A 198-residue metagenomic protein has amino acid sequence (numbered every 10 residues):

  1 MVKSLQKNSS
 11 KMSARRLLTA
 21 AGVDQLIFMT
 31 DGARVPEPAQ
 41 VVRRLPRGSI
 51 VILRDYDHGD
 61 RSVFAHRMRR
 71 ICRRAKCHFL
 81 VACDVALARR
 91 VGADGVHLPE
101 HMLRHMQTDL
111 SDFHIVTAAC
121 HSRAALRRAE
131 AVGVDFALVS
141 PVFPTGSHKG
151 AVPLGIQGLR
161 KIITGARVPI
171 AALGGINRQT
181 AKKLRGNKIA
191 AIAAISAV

Functional and structural regions predicted by a protein language model:
M1-D94, R104-H114: N-terminal positively charged helical leader segments and presequences
D24-T30, V51-L53, F79-V81, V96-L98 (+4 more regions): Hydrophobic faces of well-ordered beta-strands that scaffold small-molecule active sites in alpha/beta enzyme cores
M29-A33, Y56, D84, H101 (+4 more regions): Active-site beta-loop-alpha junctions enriched in small/polar residues
R44-G48, V91, V132, G165 (+1 more regions): Structural motif
A65-V81, E100-L103, T108-S122, V152-G175: Alpha-helix-loop-beta-strand connector modules within alpha/beta enzyme cores
R90-V91, G95-M102, T117-T164: Glycine/Thr-rich beta-alpha phosphate-binding loop at enzyme active sites
P99-T108, F136-G150, G175-V198: Glycine-rich phosphate-binding active-site loops on the catalytic face of alpha/beta enzymes
